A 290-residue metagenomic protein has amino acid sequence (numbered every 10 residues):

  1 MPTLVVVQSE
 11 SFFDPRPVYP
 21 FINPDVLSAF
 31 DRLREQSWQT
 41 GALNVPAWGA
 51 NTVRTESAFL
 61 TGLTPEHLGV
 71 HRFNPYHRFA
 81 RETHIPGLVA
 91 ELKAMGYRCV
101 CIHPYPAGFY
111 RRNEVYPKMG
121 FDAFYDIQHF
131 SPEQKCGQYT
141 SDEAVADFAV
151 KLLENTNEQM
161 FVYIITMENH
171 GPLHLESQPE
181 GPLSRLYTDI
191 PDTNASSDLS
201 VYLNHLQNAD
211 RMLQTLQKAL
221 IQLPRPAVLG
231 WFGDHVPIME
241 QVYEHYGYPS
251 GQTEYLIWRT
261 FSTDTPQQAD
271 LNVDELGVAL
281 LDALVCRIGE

Functional and structural regions predicted by a protein language model:
M1-V6: Membrane-interface segments at or immediately adjacent to transmembrane helices that form the boundary between
S9, R16-Y19, P24-E290: Solvent-exposed soluble domains appended to multi-pass membrane proteins
